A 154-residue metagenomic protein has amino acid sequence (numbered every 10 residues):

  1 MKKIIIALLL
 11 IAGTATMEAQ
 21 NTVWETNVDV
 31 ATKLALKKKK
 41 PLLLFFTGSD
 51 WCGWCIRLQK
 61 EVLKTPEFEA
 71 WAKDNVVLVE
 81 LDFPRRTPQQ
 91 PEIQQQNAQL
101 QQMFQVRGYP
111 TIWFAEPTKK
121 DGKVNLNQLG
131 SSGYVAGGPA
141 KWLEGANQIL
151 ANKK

Functional and structural regions predicted by a protein language model:
I4-G13: Sec-dependent N-terminal signal peptides
A15-N21: Sec/Tat signal peptide C-region and signal peptidase I cleavage site
T22-T26, F68-Q95: Thiol-based oxidoreductase modules, predominantly thioredoxin-like and allied folds used for disulfide exchange
W24-L42, A72: A short beta-strand-turn-helix
K38-C52: Short active-site neighborhood of thiol/selenol oxidoreductases, capturing the structured segment around
S49-C52, F83-P88, R107, K119-D121: Solvent-exposed loop/turn segments at secondary-structure junctions within structured extracellular/periplasmic domains
C55-K73: Typically the conserved alpha-helix immediately C-terminal to a functionally engaged Cys/Sec in thioredoxin-like
E61-L63, Q99-K154: Non-catalytic, surface beta->alpha helical segment in thiol-disulfide oxidoreductase systems
